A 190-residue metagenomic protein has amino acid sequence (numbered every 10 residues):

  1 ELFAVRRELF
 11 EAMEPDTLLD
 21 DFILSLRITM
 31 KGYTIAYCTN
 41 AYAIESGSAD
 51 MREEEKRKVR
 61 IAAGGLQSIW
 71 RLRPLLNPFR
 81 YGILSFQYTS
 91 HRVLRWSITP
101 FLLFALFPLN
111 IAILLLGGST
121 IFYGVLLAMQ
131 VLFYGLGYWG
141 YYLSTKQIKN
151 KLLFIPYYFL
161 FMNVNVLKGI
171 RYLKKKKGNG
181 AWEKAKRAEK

Functional and structural regions predicted by a protein language model:
E1-A12: Conserved nucleotide-sugar donor-binding and metal-coordinating catalytic region shared by glycosyltransferases
R7, N40, K184: Active-site donor-binding loop signature of nucleotide-sugar glycosyltransferases
E8, C38, K177: Residue-level signal for pocket-adjacent positions within structured domains
E8, K56, F161: Short alpha-helical basic/polar micro-motif
A12-M13, Y142: Alpha-helix C-capping/helix-to-loop hinge sites
P15-D20, L24-H91, V164, K168-Y172: Catalytic donor/gating beta->alpha subdomain of glycosyltransferases that bind UDP-sugars
E45, R95-G178: Membrane-embedded multi-pass helical conduit in multi-pass membrane proteins, especially envelope-biosynthetic
A181-K190: Membrane-proximal intrinsically disordered regions of secretory-pathway and membrane-system proteins
